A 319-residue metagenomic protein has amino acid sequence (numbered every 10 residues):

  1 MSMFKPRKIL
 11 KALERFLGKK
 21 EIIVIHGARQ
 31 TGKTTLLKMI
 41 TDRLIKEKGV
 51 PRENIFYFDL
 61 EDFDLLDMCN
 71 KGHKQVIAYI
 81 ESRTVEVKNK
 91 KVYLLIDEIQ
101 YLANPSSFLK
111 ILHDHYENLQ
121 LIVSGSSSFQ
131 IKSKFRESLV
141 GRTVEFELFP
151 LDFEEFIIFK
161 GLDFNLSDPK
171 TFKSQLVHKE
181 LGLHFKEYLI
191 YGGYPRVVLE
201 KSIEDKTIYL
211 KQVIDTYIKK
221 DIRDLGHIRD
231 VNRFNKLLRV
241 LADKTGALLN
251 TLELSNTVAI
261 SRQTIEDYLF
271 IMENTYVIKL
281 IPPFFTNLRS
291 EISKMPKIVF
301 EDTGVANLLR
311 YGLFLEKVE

Functional and structural regions predicted by a protein language model:
S2-G18: Pre-Walker A adenine-sensing motif
I25: Hydrophobic anchor at the beta1->P-loop junction of P-loop NTPases
T34: Walker A/P-loop
E47-F63: Conserved catalytic segments around the Walker B and adjacent sensor/switch elements of P-loop NTPase domains
N54-F56, L199-E319: Accessory nucleic acid-recognition modules appended to NTPase machines
F58-N89: Short glycine-rich substrate-engagement loop in P-loop NTPases that contacts/grips substrate
L95, Q120-S126, E147: Structural recognition of the conserved hydrophobic beta-strand(s) that form the central parallel beta-sheet of P-loop
S128, S133-D243, A247: Interdomain motor-coupling "hinge/lid" segment immediately C-terminal to the ATP-binding subdomain of NTP-driven enzymes
